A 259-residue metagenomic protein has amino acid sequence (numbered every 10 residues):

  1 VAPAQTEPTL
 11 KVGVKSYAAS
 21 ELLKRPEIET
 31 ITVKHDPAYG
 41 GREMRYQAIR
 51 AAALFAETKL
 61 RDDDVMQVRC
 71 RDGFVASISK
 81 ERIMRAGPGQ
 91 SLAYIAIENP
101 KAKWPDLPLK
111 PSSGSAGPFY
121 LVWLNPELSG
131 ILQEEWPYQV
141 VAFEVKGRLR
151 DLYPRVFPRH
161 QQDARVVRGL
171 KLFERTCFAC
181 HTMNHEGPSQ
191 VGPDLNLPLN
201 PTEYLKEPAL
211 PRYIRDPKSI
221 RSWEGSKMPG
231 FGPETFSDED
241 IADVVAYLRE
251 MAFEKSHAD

Functional and structural regions predicted by a protein language model:
A2-A4: Sec/Tat signal peptide C-region and signal peptidase I cleavage site
T6-L152, D259: Structured, non-membrane catalytic/scaffold regions adjacent to prosthetic-group chemistry
G40-A48, R61, Q162, V166 (+6 more regions): Solvent-exposed, acidic/flexible segments
R50, R165, F173-A179, N184 (+3 more regions): Short pre-active-site segment immediately N-terminal to redox-active cysteine/selenocysteine motifs in thiol-based
G147-L172: Electrostatic cytochrome c docking/interface patches
G169-N184, L210, M228, V244-L248: The canonical Cys-X-X-Cys-His
T182-R215, G230: Gly/Gly-Pro-rich "capping" loops immediately C-terminal to redox-active cysteine motifs in periplasmic/lumenal
Q190-N196, D216-M251, K255-D259: Axial heme c-ligation environment in periplasmic c-type cytochrome domains
